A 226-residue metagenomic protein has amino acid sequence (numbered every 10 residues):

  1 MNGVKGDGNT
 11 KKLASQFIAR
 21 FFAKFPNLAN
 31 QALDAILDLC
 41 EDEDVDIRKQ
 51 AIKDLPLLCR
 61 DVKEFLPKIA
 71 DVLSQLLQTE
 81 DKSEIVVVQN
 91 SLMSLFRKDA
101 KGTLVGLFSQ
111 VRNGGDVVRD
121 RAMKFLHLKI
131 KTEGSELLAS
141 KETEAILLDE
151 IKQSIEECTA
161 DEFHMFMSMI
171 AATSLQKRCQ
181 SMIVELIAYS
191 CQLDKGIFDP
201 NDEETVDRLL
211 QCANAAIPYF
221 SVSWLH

Functional and structural regions predicted by a protein language model:
M1-E43: Internal amphipathic alpha-helical repeat/solenoid segments
G8-L13, I47-K49, D81-K82: Short amphipathic alpha-helical segments, especially helix-boundary/capping motifs
R20, L28-Q31, D38-I69: Well-ordered mid-protein domain cores that form the structural environment of catalytic cofactors
K53-K63, P67-H226: Extended alpha-solenoid helical-repeat scaffolds
